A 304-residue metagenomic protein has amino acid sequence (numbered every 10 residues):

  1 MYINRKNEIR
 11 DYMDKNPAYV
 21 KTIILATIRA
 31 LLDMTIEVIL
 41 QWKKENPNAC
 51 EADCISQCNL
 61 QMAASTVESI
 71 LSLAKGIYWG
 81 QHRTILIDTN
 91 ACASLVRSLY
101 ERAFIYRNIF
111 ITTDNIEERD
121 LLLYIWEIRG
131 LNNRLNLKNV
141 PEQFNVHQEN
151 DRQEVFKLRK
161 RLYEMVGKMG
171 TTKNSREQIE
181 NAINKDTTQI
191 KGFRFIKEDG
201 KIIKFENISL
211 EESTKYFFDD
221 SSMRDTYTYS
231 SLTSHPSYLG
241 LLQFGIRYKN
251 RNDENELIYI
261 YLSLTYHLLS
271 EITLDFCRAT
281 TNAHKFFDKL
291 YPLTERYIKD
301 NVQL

Functional and structural regions predicted by a protein language model:
M1-Q61, G130-L262, L274-L304: Secondary-shell segments that build the walls of catalytic and ion/ligand-binding clefts
P47-T112: Long, hydrophobic/aromatic-enriched structural stretches that serve as scaffold segments
W79-T84, F110-L123, Y248, K285-T294: Short, glycine/acidic-rich hinge or "gate" loops at secondary-structure transitions that mediate conformational
I85-V146: Long, hydrophobic, well-ordered secondary-structure blocks that form the structural core and pocket-lining surfaces
Y266: P-loop NTPase catalytic cores that bind/hydrolyze ATP
